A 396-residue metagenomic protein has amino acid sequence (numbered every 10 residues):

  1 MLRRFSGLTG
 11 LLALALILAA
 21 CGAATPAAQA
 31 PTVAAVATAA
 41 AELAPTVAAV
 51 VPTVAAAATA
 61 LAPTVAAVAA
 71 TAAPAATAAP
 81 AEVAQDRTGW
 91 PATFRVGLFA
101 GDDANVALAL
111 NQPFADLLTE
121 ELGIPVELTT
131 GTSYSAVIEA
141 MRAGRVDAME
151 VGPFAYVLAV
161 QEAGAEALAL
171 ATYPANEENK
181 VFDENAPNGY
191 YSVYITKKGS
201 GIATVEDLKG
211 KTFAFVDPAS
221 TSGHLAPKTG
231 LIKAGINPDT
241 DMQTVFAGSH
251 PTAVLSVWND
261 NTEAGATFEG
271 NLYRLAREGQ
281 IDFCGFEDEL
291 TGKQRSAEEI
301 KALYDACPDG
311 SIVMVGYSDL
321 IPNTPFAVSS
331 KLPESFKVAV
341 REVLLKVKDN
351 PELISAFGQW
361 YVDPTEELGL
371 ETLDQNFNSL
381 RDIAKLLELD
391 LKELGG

Functional and structural regions predicted by a protein language model:
M1-G10: Bacterial N-terminal signal peptides that target proteins for export
L16, C21-T88: Ser/Thr-rich, Proline-interspersed low-complexity disordered segments
A55, A67, P80, A84-G97 (+3 more regions): An extracytoplasmic/periplasmic, membrane-proximal ligand-sensing/linker region
P91, R95-E121, G131, F154 (+3 more regions): Bilobed "Venus flytrap"/periplasmic-binding protein-like clamshell domains and structurally analogous long
R95-A100, T130-Y134, R145-G164, L170-P174 (+2 more regions): Beta->alpha turn/N-cap motifs
R95-F99, A171-D183, N188-Y191, G285-L332 (+3 more regions): Periplasmic-binding protein-like
E139-D207: Acidic, polar ligand-binding/catalytic clefts
T212-A214, P218-P333: Pocket-lining segment of extracytoplasmic ligand-binding domains
